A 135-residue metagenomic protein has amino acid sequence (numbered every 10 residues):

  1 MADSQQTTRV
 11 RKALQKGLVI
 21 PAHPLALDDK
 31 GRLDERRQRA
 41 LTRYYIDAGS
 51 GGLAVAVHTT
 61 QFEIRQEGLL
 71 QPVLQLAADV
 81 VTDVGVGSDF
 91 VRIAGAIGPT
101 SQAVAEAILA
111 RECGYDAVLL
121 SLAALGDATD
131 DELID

Functional and structural regions predicted by a protein language model:
A2-D135: Active-site beta->alpha loop and helix N-cap motifs at the rims of alpha/beta catalytic domains
